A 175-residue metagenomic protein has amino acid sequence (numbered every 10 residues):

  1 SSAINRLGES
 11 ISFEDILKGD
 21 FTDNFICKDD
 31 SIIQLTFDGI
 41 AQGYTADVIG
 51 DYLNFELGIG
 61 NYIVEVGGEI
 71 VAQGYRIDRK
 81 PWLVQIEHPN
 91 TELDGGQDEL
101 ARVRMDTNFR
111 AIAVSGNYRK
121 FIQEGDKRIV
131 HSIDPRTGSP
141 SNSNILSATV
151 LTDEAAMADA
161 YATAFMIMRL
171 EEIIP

Functional and structural regions predicted by a protein language model:
S1-P175: Mature catalytic core of soluble alpha/beta enzymes
